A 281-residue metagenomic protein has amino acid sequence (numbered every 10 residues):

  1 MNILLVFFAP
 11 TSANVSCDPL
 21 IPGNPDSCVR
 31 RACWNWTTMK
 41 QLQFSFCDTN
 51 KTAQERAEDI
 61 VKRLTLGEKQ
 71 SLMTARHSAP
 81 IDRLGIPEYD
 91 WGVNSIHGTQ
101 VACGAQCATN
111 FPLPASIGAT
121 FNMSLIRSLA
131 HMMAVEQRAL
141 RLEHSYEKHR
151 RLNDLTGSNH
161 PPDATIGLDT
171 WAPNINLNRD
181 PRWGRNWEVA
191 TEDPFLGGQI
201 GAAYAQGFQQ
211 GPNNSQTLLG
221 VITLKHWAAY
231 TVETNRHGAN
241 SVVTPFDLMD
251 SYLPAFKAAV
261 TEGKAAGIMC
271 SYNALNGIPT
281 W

Functional and structural regions predicted by a protein language model:
M1-A13: Cleavable N-terminal signal peptides of Sec/SRP-targeted secreted and luminal proteins
A13-W281: Glycoside hydrolase catalytic-domain context in secreted enzymes
